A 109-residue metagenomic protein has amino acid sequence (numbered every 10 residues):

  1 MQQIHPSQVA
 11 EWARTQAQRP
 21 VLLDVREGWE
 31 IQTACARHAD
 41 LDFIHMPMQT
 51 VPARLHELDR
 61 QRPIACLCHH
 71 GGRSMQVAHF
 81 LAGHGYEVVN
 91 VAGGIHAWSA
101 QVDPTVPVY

Functional and structural regions predicted by a protein language model:
M1-P20, G28-P63, G72-Y109: Rhodanese-like catalytic fold shared by cysteine-dependent sulfurtransferases and DSP/PTP-type phosphatases
L23: Conserved beta/loop motifs at nucleotide-recognition and modification sites
C66-C68: Short, surface-exposed ligand- or partner-binding patches at beta-edge/loop junctions that are enriched in aromatics
